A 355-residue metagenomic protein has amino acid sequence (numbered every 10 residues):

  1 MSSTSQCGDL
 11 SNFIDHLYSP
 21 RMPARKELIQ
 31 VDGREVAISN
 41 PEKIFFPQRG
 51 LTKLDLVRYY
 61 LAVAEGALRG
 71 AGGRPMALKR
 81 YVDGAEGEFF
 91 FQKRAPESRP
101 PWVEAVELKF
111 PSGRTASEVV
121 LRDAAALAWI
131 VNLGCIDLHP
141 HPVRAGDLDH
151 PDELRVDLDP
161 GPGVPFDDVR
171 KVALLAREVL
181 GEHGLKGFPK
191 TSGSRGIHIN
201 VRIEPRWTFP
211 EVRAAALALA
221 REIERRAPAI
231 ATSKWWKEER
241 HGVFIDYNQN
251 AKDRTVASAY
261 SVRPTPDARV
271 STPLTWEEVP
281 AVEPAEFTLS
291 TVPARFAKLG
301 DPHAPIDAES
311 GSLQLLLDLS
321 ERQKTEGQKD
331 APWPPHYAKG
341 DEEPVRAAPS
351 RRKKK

Functional and structural regions predicted by a protein language model:
L10-L17: Short hydrophobic targeting helices and cationic amphipathic motifs that mediate membrane/organellar targeting
Y18-G50, V57, L68, G72-G73 (+3 more regions): C-terminal accessory nucleic-acid interaction domains of nucleic acid-metabolism proteins
P23-D32, A62-R155, D159-P162, R170 (+2 more regions): SsDNA-processing nucleotidyl-transfer enzymes
Y59, F166-L185, V212-A227: Long, well-ordered alpha-helical scaffolding segments within enzyme catalytic domains, especially pronounced
L78-Y81, G187-G193, S233-K237: Short beta-strand
T191-V201: Short, conserved phosphate-binding/catalytic loop or strand-edge motifs used in phosphoryl-/nucleotidyl-transfer
N200-R213: Catalytic palm subdomain of template-directed nucleic-acid polymerases, centered on the conserved carboxylate motif
